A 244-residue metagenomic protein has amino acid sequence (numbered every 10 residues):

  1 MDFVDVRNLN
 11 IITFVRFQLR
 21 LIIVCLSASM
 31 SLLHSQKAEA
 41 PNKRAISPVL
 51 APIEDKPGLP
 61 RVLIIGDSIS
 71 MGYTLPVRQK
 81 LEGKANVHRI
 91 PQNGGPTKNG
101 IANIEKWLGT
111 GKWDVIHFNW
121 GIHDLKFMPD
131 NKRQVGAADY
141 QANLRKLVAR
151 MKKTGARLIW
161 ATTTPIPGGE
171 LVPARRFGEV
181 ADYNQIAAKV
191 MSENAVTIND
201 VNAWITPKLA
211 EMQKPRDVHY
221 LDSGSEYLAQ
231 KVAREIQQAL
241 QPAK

Functional and structural regions predicted by a protein language model:
M1-F17: N-terminal secretory signal peptides that target proteins for export/translocation
I12-F14, I23-V24, S47: Residues marking helix boundaries in flexible regions
Q18-S31: Bacterial N-terminal signal peptides
A28-L32, Q36, E193: Compositionally biased regions
K37-I116: Serine-esterase "nucleophile elbow" of acetyl-processing enzymes
D55, K80-N86, N99-K244: Alpha-helical cap/lid subdomain in secreted, periplasmic, or secretory-pathway luminal O-acyl-processing enzymes
